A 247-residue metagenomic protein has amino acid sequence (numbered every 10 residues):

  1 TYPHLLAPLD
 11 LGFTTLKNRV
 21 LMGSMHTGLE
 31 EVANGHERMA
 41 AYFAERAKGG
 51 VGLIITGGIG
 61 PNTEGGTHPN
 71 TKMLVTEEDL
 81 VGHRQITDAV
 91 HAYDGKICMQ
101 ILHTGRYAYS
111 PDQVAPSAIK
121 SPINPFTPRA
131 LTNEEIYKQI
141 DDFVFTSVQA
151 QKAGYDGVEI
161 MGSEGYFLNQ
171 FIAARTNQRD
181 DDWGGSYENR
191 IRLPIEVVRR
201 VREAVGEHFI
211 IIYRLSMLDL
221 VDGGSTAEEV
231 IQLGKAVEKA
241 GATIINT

Functional and structural regions predicted by a protein language model:
T1-L21, V90, R199-G206: N-terminal amphipathic alpha-helix/helix-capping segment at the start of soluble metabolic enzymes
L11-G12, R19-E37: N-terminal binding-site loop/beta-alpha segment at the start of enzyme catalytic domains that lines or forms
L16-K17, G57-P61: A broad, low-specificity signal for short, low-complexity segments enriched in glycine/proline and polar/charged
E30-H36, A40-G49, L53, G60-R84 (+1 more regions): Alpha/beta enzyme core
